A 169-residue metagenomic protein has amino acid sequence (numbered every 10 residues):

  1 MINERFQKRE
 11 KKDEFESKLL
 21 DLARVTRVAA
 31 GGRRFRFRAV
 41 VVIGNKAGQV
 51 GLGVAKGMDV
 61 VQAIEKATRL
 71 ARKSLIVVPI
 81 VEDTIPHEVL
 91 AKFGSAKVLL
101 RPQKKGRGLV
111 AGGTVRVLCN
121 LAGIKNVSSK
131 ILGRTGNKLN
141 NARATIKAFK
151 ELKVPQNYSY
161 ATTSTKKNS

Functional and structural regions predicted by a protein language model:
M1-S169: Ribosome-associated RNA-binding proteins
